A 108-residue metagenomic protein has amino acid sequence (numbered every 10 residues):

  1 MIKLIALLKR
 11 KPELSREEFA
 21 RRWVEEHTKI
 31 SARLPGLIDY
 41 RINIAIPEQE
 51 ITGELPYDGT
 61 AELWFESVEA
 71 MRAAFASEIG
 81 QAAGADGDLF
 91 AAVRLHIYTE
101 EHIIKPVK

Functional and structural regions predicted by a protein language model:
M1-K108: Macromolecular interaction modules
